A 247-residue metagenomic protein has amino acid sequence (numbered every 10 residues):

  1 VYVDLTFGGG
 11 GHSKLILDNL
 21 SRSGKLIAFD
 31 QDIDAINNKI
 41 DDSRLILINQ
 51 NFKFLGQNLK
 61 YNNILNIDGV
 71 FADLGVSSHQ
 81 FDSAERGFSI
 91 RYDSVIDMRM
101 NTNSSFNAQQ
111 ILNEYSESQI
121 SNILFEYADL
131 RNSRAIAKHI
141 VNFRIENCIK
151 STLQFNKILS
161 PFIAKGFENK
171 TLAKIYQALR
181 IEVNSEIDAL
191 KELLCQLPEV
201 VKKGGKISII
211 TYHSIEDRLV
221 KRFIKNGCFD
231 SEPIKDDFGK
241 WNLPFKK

Functional and structural regions predicted by a protein language model:
V1-K247: S-adenosyl-L-methionine-dependent methyltransferase catalytic core, i.e., the SAM/SAH-binding region
